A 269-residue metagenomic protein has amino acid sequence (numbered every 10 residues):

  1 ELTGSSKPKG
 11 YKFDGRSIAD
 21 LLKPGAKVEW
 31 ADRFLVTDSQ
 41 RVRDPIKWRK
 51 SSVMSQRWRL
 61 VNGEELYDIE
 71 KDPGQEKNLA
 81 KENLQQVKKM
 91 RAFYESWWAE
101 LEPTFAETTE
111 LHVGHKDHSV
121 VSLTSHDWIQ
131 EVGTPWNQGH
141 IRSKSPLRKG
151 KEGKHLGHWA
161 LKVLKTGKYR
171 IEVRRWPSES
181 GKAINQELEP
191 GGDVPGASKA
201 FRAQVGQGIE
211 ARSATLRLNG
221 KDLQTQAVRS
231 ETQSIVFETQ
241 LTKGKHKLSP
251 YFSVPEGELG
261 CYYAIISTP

Functional and structural regions predicted by a protein language model:
E1, M54-Q85, K89-M90, S125-E131 (+5 more regions): A short aromatic-rich beta-strand->coil structural motif
E1-K71, Q86-K89, T104, K116-D117 (+1 more regions): C-terminal cap/loop subdomain of S1 sulfatases and analogous C-terminal strand-loop tails that border
T3, I69, N83-K154, K168-R170 (+1 more regions): Catalytic cores of secreted or luminal carbohydrate-active enzymes
I141-V163, E179, S234-F237: Short beta-strands within extracellular/lumenal beta-sheet-rich domains
V163-G206, L248, F252: A short beta-strand element within beta-rich, extracytoplasmic domains of secreted/secretory-pathway proteins
G167-Y169, E210-A214, G260-Y262: Short beta-strand/loop motifs in extracellular/secreted proteins, especially within beta-sandwich accessory domains
Q240-G244: Surface-exposed, short loops/turns at beta-strand junctions within beta-sandwich domains
S253-P269: Exposed low-complexity, polar/acidic, P/S/T/G-rich flexible segments that act as propeptides, protease-susceptible
